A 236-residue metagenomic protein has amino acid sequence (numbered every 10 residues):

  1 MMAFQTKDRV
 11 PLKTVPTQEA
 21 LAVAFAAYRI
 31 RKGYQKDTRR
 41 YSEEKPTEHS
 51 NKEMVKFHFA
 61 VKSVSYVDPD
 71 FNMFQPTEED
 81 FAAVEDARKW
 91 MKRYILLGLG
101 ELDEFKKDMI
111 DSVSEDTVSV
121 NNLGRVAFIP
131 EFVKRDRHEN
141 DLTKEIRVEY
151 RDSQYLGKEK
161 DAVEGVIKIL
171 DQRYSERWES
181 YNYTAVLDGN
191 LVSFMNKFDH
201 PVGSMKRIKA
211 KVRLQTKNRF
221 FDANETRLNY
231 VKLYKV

Functional and structural regions predicted by a protein language model:
M1-P16, V23-A24, R137-L156: N-terminal Sec-dependent export signals
A3-V23, A27-K36, A162, Y230-V236: Extended, charge-rich, solvent-exposed interface segments
P16, F25-D141: Long, charge-rich alpha-helical interaction segments
A24, F59-E79, I169, S193-M195 (+1 more regions): Generic preference for hydrophobic/aromatic residues in regular secondary structure cores
P130-W178, R207-V212: Structural detector for short beta-strands of small beta-barrel domains
V133-D136, S204, R219-E225: N-terminal alpha-helical modules
E179-S204, T216: Beta-strand/loop nucleic-acid-binding surfaces
T184-D188, R213-V236: OB-fold/S1-family single-stranded nucleic acid-binding modules
